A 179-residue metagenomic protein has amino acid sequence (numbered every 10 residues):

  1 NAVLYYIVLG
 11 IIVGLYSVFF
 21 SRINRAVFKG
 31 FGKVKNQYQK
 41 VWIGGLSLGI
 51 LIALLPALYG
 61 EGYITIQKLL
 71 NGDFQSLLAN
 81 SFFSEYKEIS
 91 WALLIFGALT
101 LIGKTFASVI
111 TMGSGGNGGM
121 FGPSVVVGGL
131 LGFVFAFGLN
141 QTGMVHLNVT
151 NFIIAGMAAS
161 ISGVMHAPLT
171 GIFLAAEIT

Functional and structural regions predicted by a protein language model:
N1-T179: Alpha-helical transmembrane segments and immediately membrane-proximal extracytoplasmic
